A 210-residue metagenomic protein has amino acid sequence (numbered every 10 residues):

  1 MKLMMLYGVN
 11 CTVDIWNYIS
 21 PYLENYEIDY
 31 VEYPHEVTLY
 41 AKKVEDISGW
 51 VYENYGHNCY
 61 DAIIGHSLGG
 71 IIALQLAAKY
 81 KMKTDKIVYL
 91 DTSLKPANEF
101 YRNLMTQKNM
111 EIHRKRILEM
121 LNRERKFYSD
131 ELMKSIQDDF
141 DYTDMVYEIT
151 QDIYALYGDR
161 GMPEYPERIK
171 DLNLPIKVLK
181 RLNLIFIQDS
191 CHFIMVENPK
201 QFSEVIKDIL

Functional and structural regions predicted by a protein language model:
M1-T38: Conserved HGGG/HGGXW glycine-rich cap/lid loop of the alpha/beta-hydrolase fold
S20, D29-A62, T106: Active-site loop/oxyanion-hole signature of alpha/beta-hydrolase fold enzymes
Y22, Y157-S190, V196: Conserved loop-alpha-helix segment in the C-terminal half of the alpha/beta-hydrolase fold that carries the catalytic
V44, L74-K79, T84-R116: Flexible "cap/lid" loop of the alpha/beta hydrolase fold
G65-G69, A73: Gly/Ala-rich beta-loop-alpha elbow adjacent to hydrolase catalytic centers
S129-M145, R168-K170: Active-site nucleophile elbow and catalytic-triad environment of alpha/beta-hydrolase enzymes
I149, A155-Y157: Short beta-strand/loop motif that positions the catalytic acidic residue of the alpha/beta-hydrolase fold
V196-D208: Post-His helix in hydrolase/transferase enzymes
